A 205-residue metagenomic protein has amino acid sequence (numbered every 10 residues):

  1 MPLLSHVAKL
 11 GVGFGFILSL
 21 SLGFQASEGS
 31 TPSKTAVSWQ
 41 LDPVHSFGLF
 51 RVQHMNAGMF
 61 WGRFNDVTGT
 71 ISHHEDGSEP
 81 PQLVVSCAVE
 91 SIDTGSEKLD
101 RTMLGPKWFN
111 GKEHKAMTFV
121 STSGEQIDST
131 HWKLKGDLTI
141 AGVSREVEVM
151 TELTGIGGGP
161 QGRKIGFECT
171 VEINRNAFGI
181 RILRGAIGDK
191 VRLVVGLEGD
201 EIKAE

Functional and structural regions predicted by a protein language model:
M1-V12: Bacterial N-terminal signal peptides that target proteins for export
G11-G23: Bacterial N-terminal signal peptides
G23-E205: Low-complexity, acidic/polar, glycine-enriched regions of mature
